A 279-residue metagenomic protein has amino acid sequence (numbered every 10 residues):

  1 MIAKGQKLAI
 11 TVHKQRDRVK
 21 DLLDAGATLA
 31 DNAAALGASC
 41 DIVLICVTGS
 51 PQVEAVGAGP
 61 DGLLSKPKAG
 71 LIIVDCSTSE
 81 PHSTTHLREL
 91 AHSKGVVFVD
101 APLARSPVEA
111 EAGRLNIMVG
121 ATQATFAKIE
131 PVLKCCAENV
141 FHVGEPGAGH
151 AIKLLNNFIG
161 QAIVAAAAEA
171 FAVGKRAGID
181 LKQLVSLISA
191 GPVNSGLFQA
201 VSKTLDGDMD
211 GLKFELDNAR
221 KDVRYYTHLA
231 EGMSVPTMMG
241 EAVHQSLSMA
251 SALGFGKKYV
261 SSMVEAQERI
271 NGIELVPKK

Functional and structural regions predicted by a protein language model:
M1-I45, L71, C76-S77, L275: NAD(P)+-binding Rossmann beta1-loop-alpha1 motif at the extreme N-terminus of oxidoreductases
L8, L29, A91, V97-V99 (+3 more regions): Hydrophobic beta-strand scaffold residues
N32-V99: Rossmann-fold NAD(P) dinucleotide-binding segment
T78-Q161: Rossmann-fold dinucleotide-binding core
G147-N271: Helical "substrate-binding/catalytic lid" subdomain of Rossmann-like NAD(P)-dependent dehydrogenases/reductases
